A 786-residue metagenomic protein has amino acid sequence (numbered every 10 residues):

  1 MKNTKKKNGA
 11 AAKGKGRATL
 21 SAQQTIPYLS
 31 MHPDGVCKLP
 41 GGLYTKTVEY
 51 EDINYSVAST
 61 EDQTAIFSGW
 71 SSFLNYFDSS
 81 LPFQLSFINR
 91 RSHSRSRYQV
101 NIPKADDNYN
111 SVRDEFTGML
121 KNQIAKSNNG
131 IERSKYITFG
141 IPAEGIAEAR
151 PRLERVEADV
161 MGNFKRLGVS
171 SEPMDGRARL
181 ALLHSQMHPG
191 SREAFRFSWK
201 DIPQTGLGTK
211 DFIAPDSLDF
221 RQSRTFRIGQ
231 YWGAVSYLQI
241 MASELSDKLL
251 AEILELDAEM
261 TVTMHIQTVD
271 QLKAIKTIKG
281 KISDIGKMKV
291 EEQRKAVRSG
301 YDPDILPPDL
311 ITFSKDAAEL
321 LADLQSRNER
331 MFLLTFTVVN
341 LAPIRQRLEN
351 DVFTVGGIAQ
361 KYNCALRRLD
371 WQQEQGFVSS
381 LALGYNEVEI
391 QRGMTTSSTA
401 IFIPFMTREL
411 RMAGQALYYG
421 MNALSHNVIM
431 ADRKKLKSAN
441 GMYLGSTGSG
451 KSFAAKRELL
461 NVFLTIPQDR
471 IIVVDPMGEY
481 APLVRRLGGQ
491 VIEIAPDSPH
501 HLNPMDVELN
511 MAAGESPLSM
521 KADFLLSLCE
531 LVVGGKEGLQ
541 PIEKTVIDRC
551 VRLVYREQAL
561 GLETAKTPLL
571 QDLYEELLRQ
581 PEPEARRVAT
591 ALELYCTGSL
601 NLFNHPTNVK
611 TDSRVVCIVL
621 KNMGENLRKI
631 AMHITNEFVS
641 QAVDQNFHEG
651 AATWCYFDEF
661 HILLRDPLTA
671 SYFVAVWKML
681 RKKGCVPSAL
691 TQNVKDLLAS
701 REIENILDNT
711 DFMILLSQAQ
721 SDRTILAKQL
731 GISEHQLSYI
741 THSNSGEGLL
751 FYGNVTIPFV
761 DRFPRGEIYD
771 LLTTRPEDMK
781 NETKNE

Functional and structural regions predicted by a protein language model:
M1-F405: Extended, folded cores of ATP/NTP-driven motor/assembly subunits in large transport and secretion machines
I53, T60-S79, R90, L254 (+11 more regions): P-loop NTPase motor domains
Y443: Hydrophobic anchor at the beta1->P-loop junction of P-loop NTPases
K451: Conserved lysine of the Walker
A454: Hydrophobic positions on the alpha1 helix immediately C-terminal to the Walker A/P-loop
N461-I472, A642: Post-Walker A helix-loop "phosphate-sensing" segment adjacent to the P-loop in P-loop NTPases
G488-I492, E702-L715: A short helix-turn-beta junction within AAA+ P-loop NTPase domains corresponding to the substrate/partner-engaging
L730-N785: Conserved P-loop NTPase
